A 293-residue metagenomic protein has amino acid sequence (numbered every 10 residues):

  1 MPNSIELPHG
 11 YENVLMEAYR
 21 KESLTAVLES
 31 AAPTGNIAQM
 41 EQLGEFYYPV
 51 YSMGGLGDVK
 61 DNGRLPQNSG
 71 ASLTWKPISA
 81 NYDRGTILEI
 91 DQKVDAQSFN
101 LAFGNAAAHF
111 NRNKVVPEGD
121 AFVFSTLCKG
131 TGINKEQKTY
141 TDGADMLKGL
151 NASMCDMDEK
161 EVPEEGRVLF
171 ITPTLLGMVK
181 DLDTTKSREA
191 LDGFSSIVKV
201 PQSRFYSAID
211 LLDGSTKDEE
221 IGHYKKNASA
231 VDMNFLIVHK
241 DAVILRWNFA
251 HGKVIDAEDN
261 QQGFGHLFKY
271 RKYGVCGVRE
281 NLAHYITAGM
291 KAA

Functional and structural regions predicted by a protein language model:
M1-P77, R279-L282, T287-K291: N-terminal "assembly arms/tails" that initiate or stabilize quaternary assembly in self-assembling proteins
G44-E45, E164-R167, M233, G265: Short, surface-exposed beta-edge/turn micro-motifs
M53, P66, T74-S98, M154-K180: Structured, hydrophobic secondary-structure cores that serve as assembly/anchoring elements
D58-N62, K180-L182, D210-L211, N248-A250 (+1 more regions): Short conserved micro-motifs at the rims of enzyme active sites and ligand-binding pockets
A96-A152: Hydrophobic alpha-helical segments and helix pairs
T131-V198: Extended, solvent-exposed, turn-rich assembly/linker loops in the middle of proteins
V200-D259: Glycine/small-residue-rich hydrophobic helix-like segments
R246-A293: Extended, compositionally biased alpha-helical segments that mediate assembly or anchoring
